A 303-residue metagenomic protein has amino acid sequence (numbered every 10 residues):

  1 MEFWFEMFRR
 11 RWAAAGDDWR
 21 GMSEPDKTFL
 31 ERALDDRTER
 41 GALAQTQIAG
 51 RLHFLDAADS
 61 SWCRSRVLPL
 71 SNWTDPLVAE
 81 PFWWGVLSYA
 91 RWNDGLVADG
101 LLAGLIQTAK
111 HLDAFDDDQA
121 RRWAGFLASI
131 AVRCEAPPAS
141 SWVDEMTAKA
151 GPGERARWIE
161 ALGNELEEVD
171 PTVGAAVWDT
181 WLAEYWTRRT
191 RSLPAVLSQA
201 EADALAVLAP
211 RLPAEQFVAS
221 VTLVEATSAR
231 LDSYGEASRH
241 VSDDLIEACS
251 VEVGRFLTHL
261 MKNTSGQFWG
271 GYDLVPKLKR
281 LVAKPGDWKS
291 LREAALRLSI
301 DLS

Functional and structural regions predicted by a protein language model:
M1-S303: Non-catalytic all-alpha helical scaffold/repeat segments
